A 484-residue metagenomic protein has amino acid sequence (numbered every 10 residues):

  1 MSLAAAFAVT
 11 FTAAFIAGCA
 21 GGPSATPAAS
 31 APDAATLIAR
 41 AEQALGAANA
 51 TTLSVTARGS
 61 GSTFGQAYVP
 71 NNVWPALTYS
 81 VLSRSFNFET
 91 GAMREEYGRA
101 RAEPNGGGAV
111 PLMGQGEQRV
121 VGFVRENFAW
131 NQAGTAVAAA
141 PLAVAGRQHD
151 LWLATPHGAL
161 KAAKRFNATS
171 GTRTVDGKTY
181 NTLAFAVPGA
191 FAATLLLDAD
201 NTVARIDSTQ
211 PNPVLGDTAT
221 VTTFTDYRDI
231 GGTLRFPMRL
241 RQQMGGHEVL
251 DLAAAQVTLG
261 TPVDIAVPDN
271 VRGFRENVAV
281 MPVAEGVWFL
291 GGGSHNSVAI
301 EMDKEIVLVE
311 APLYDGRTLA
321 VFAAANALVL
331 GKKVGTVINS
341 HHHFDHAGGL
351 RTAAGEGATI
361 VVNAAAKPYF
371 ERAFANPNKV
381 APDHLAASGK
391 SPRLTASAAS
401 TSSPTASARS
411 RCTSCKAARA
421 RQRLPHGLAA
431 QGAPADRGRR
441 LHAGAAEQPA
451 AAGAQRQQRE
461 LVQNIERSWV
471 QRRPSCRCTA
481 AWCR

Functional and structural regions predicted by a protein language model:
P32-T36, L112-Q118, F123-A193, A199 (+5 more regions): Flexible, processing/modification-adjacent segments and terminal tails in exported/periplasmic/extracellular proteins
R40-Q43, A47-T135, F166-N167, G171 (+1 more regions): N-terminal mature ectodomain segment of secretory-pathway/periplasmic proteins
D176-P268, P425-A430, G438, A443-G444 (+2 more regions): Gly/Pro-enriched, hydrophobic low-complexity segments that function as extracytoplasmic propeptides/linkers
V249-D303: Zn-dependent metallo-beta-lactamase
M281-A327, L424-A443: Conserved beta-strand hairpin/beta-sheet module of binuclear metal-dependent hydrolase folds, prominently
G316-V361, Q471: Active-site metal-binding motif and surrounding structural segment of the metallo-beta-lactamase
R456-R484: Divalent-metal (often Zn2+) His-rich catalytic cores of metallo-beta-lactamase-fold enzymes
